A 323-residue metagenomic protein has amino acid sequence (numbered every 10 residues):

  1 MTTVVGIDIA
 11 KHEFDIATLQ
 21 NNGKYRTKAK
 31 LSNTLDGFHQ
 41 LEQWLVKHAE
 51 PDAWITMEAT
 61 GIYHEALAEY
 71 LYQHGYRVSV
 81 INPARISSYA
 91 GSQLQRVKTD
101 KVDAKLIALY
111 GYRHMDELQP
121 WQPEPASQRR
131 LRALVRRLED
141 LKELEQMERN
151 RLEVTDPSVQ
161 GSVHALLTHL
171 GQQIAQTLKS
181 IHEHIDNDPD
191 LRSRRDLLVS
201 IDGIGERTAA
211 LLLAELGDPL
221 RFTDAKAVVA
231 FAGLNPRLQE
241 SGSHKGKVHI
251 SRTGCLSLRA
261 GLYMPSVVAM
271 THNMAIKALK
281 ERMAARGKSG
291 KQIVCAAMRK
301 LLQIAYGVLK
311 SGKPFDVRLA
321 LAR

Functional and structural regions predicted by a protein language model:
M1-Q20, I107, A210: Gly/Thr-rich phosphate-binding beta-strand-loop-beta motif of the actin/hexokinase/Hsp70
A10-D36: Short glycine-rich, Thr/Ser-proximal phosphate-binding strand/loop in the N-terminal lobe of ATP-dependent enzymes
D36-W54: Short, basic/hydrophobic alpha-helical segments
T56-A66: Acidic, metal-coordinating catalytic cores used for nucleic-acid/nucleotide bond scission and strand-transfer chemistry
E69, S79-S200: Long, charge-rich intrinsically disordered scaffolds of nucleic-acid metabolism proteins
E206, L211-G290: Phosphate-backbone recognition surface of nucleic-acid-processing proteins
S243, K280-R323: Low-complexity, acidic/Ser/Thr- and charged residue-rich accessory regions of DNA metabolism proteins
